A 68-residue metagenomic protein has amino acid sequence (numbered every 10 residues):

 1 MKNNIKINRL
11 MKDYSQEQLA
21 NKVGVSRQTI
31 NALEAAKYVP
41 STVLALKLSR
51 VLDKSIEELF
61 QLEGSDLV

Functional and structural regions predicted by a protein language model:
N3-K22: Short basic helix-loop element that most often maps to the first helix and adjoining turn of HTH DNA-binding modules
Q18, T29, E58: Residues in the helix-turn-helix
V25-Y38: Recognition helix of helix-turn-helix/homeodomain-like DNA-binding domains that insert into the DNA major groove
K37-K47, D66: Short, basic-rich loop-to-helix N-cap that marks the start of a DNA-contacting helix
V43-E58: DNA major-groove recognition helix of helix-turn-helix/homeodomain DNA-binding modules
E58-V68: Short, charged recognition helix plus adjacent turn of helix-turn-helix-like nucleic-acid-binding domains
